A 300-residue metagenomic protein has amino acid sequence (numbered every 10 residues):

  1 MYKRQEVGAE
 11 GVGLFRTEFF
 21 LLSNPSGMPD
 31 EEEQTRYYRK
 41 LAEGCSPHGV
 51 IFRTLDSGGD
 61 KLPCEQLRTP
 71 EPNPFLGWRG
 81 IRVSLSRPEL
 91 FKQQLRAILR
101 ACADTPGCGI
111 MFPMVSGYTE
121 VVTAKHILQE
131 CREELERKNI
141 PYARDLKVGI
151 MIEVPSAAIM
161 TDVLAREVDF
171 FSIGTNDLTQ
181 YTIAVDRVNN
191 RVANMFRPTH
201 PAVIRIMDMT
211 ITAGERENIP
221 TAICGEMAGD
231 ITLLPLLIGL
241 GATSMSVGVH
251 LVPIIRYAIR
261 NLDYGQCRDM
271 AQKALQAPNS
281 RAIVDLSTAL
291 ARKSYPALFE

Functional and structural regions predicted by a protein language model:
K3-E300: Conserved alpha/beta-domain cores
